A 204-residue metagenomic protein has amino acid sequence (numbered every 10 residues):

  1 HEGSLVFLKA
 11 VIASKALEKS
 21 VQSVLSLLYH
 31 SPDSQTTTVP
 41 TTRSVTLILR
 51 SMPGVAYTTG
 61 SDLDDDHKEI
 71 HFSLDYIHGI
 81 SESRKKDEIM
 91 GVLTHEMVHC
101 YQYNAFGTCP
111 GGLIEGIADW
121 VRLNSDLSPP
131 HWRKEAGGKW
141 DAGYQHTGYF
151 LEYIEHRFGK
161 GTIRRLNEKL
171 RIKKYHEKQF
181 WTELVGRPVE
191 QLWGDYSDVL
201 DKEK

Functional and structural regions predicted by a protein language model:
H1-H71: Auxiliary, metal-adjacent structural segments of Zn-dependent hydrolase domains
G3-S14, Y76-R84, E88, N104-T108 (+1 more regions): Second-shell loop/turn segments in exported
I12, A16-K19, S23, E88 (+8 more regions): Extracytoplasmic/secreted proteins, especially bacterial periplasmic and envelope-associated proteins
Q22-D33, V98-G107, R122-L127, E155-G159 (+4 more regions): Sec-exported extracytoplasmic/periplasmic mature domains
L27-T46, A105-G111, H131-K134, T162-K169: Surface-exposed patches in mature extracellular/periplasmic domains of secreted proteins
R50-N104: Active-site scaffold of zinc-dependent metalloenzymes
A105-Y153: Post-HExxH zinc-binding segment in Zn-dependent metallohydrolases
T147-G148, I154-K204: Pan-zinc metallopeptidase signature
